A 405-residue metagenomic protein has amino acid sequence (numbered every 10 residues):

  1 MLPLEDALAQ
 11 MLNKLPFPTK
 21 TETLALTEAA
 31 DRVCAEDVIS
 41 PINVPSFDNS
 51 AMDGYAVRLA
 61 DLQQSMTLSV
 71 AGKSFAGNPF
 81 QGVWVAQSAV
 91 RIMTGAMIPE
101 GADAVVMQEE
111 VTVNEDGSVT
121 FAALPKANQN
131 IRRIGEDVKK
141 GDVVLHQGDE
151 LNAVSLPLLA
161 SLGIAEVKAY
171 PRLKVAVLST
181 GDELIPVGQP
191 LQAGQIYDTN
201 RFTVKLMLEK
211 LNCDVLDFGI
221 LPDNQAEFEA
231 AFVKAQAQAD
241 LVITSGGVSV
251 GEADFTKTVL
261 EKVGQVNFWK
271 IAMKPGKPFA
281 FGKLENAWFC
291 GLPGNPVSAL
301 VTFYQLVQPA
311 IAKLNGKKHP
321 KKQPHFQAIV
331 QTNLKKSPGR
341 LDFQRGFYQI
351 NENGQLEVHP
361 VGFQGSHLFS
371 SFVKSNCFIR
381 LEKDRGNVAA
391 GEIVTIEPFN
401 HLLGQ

Functional and structural regions predicted by a protein language model:
M1-Q64, L68, R133, A312 (+1 more regions): Short, low-complexity N-terminal leaders and the immediately following helix N-cap/first helix
L2, L15, Y55-D217, E357 (+2 more regions): Short, glycine/charged-enriched hinge/interface segments at domain edges or termini
L4-E5, A165-L292, P296-T302: Helix-rich terminal scaffold detector
A9-K20, A35, E136, V143-L156 (+15 more regions): Generic secondary-structure signature for well-ordered alpha-helical cores
E22-T27, E36, G77, V138 (+1 more regions): Flexible glycine/proline-rich
A30-N43, P79-R91, F281-G282: Short, hydrophobic/aliphatic alpha-helical segments
D48-S50, D61-Q63, Q81-V85, I98-E100 (+14 more regions): Solvent-exposed alpha-helices and their adjacent loops that cap or buttress functional pockets in soluble metabolic
